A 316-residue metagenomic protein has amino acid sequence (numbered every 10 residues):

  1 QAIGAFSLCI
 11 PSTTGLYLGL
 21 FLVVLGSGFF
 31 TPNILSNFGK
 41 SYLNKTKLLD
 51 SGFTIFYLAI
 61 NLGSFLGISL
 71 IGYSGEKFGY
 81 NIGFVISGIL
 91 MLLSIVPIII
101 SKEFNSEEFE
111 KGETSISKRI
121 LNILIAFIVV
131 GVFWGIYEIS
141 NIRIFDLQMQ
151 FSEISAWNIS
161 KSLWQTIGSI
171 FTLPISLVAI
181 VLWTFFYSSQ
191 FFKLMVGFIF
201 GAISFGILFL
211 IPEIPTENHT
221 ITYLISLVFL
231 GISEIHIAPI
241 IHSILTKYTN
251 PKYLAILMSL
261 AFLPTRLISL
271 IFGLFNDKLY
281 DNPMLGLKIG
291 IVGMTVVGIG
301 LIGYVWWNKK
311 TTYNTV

Functional and structural regions predicted by a protein language model:
Q1-L16, I199-T216: C-terminal ends and interior cores of transmembrane alpha-helices in multi-pass membrane transporters/permeases
G4, G15-F30, E217-I237: Hydrophobic core of transmembrane alpha-helices in multi-pass small-molecule transporters, especially MFS/SLC-type
L22-V23, S27-L58: Cytoplasmic helix-loop-helix junction between adjacent transmembrane helices in 12-TM secondary transporters
F29-L43, I235-N250: Intracellular juxtamembrane helix-capping segments at the cytosolic ends of symmetry-related transmembrane helices
N44, I71-I159, A179-S188, N308-V316: Intracellular loop-helix junctions on the cytosolic face of multi-pass helical membrane proteins
L48-E76, G88-S94, A255-G273: Glycine-rich segments within core transmembrane alpha-helices of 12-TM secondary carriers
N81-I100, V196, M284-W307: Symmetry-related core transmembrane helices of the 12-TM Major Facilitator Superfamily/SLC fold
I154-Y187, G197-F205: Transmembrane alpha-helices of Major Facilitator/SLC transporters
